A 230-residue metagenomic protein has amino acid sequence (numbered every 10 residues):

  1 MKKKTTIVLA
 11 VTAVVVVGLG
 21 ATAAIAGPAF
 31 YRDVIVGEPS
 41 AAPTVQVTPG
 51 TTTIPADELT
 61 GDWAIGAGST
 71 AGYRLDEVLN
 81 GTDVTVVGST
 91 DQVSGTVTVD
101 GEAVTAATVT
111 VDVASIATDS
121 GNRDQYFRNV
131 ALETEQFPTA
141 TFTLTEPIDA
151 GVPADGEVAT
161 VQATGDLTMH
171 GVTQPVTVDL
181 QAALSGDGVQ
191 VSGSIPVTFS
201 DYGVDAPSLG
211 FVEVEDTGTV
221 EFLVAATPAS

Functional and structural regions predicted by a protein language model:
K2-S230: Low-complexity, acidic/polar, glycine-enriched regions of mature
